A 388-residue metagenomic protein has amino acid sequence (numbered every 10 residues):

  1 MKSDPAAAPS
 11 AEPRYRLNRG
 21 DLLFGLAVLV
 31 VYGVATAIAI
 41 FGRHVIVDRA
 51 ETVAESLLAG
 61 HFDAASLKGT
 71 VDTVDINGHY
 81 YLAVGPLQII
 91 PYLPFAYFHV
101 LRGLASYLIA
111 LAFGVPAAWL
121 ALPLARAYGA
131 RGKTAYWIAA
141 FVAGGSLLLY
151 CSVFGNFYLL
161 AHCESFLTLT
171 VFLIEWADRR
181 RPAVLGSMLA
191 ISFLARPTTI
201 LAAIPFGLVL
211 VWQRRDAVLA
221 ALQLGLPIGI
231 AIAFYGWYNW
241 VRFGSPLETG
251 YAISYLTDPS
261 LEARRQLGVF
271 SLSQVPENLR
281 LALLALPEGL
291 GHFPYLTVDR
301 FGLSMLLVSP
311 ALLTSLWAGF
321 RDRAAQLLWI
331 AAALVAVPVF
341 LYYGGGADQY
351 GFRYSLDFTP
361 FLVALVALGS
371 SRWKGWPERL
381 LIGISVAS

Functional and structural regions predicted by a protein language model:
M1-S388: Membrane-proximal envelope and lipid/glycan-remodeling enzymes
